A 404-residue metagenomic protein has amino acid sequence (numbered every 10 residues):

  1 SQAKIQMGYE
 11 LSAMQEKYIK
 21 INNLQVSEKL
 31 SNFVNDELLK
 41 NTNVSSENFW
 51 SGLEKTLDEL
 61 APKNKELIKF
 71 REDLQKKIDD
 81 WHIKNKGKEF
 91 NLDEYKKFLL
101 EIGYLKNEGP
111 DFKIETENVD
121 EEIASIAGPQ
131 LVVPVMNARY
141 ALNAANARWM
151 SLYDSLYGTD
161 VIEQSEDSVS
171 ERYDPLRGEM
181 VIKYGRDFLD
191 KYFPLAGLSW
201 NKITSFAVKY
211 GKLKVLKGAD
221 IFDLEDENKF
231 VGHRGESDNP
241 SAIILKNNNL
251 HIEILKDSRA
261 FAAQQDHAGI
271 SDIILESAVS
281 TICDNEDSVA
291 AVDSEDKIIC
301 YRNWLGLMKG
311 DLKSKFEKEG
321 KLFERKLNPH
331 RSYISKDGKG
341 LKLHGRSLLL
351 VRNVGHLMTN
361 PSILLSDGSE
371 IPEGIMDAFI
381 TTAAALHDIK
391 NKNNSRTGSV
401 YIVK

Functional and structural regions predicted by a protein language model:
S1-A13: N-terminal amphipathic/basic-hydrophobic helices that include classical n-h-c signal peptides and signal-anchor
S12-K106, I114: N-terminal-proximal low-complexity accessory segments that begin disordered and transition into the first
S12-K17, E94-K97, E101-K404: Catalytic alpha/beta active-site cores
